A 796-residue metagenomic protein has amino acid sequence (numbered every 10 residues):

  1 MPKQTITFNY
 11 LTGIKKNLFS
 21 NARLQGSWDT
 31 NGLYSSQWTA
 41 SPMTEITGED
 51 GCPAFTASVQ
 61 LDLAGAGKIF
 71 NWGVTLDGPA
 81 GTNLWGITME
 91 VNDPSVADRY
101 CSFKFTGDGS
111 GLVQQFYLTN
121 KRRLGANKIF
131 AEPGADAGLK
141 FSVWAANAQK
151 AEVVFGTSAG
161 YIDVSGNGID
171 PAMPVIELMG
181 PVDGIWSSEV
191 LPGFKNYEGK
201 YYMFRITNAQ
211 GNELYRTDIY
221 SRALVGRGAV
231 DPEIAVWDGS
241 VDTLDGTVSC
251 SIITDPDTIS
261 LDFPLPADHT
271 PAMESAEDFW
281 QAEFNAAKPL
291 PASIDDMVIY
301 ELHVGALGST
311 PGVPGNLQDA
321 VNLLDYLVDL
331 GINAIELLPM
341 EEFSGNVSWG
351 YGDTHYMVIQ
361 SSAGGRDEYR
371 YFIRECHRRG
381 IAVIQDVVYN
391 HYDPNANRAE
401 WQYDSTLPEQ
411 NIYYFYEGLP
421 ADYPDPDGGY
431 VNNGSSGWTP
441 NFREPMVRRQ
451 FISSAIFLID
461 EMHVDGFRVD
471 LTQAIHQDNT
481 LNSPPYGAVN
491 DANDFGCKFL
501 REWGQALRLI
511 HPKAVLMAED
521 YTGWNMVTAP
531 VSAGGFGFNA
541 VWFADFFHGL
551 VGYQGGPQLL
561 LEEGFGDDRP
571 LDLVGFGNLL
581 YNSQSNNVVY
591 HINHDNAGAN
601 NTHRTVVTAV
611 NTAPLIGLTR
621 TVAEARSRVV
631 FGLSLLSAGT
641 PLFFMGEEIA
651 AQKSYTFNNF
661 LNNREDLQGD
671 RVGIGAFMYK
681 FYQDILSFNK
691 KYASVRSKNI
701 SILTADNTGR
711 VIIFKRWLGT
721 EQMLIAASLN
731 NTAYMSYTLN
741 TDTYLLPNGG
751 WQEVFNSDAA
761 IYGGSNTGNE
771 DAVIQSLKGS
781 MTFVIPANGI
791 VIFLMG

Functional and structural regions predicted by a protein language model:
M1, D98-Q149, D238, L244: Non-catalytic, glycine-rich low-complexity segments
T12-I14, V143-N147, R716, S728-L729 (+2 more regions): Non-cytosolic beta-sheet module surface loops
K15-A66, D77-A97, S142-G199, T207-E233: Aromatic-rich carbohydrate-binding modules that target alpha-glucans
V143, F204, L302, L327 (+10 more regions): Conserved, mostly hydrophobic/aromatic
A223-R227, E233-A235, S240, S249 (+4 more regions): Substrate-binding/active-site clefts of carbohydrate-active enzymes
H463, T480, P485-N658, K690-A693 (+2 more regions): Conserved alpha/beta catalytic core and glycan-binding cleft of carbohydrate-active enzymes
A623, D666-D670, M678, I685-S687 (+1 more regions): C-terminal accessory region downstream of the catalytic core in glycan-modifying enzymes
G768-G796: C-terminal beta-strand-rich structural cap/linker in extracellular carbohydrate-active enzymes
